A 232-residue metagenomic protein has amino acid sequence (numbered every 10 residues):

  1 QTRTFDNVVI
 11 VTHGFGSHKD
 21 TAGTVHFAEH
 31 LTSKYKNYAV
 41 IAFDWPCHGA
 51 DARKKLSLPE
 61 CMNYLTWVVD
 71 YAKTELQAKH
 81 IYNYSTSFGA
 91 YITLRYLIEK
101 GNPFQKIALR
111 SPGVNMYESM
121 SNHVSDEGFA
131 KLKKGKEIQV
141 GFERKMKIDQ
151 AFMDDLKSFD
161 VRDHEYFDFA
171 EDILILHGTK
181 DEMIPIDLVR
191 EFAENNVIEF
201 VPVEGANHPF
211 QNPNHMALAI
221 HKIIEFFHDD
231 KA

Functional and structural regions predicted by a protein language model:
R3-W45: Short, surface-exposed "cap/lid" segments of acyl-processing enzymes
V11-F15, S87, G178: Glycine-rich His-Gly loop
F15, D44-G49, G113, A206-N207: Short beta-to-alpha linker loops that shape the active-site pocket of alpha/beta-hydrolase fold enzymes
L31, Y96-L97: Aromatic pocket-lining residues of Rossmann-like dinucleotide-binding sites
P46-A78: Catalytic nucleophile-loop/oxyanion-hole region of alpha/beta-hydrolase and closely related hydrolase-like folds
L56, Y91, P103-V203, N207-D230: The alpha/beta-hydrolase serine catalytic core
N83-S85, R110: Short beta-strand immediately N-terminal to the catalytic nucleophile in serine-hydrolase-like folds
S85-T93: Gly/Ala-rich beta-loop-alpha elbow adjacent to hydrolase catalytic centers
